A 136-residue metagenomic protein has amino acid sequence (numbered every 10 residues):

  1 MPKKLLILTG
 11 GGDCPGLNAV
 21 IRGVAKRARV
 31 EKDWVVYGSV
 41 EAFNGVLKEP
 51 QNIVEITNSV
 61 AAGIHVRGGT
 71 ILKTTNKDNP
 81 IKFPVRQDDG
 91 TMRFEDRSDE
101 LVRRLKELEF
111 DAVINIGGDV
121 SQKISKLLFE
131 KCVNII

Functional and structural regions predicted by a protein language model:
M1-A25, V36: Glycine-rich beta-alpha loop segments
K4-D13, I71-K73, D111-N115: Short glycine-rich or small-residue beta-strand-to-loop segments that form or flank ligand, phosphate, metal/Fe-S
T9-G10, G90, F94, G117: Glycine- and other small-residue-rich loops at beta-strand/loop junctions that grip anionic moieties
G11-P15, F43, I116-K123: Gly/Ser/Thr-rich loops at beta-strand to alpha-helix junctions that form or flank small-molecule/cofactor-binding
A19-V24, G118-V133: Short Gly/Thr/Asp-enriched flexible loops that form oxyanion-binding sites at enzyme active sites
A28-V30, W34-E107: Glycine-rich nucleotide/cofactor/substrate-binding loop typically near the N-terminus or early in the first domain
Y37-V40, F129-I136: Short, acidic/small-residue loops that bind anionic groups at enzyme active sites
L105-V120: Short acidic, glycine-rich surface-loop motifs adjacent to enzyme active sites
